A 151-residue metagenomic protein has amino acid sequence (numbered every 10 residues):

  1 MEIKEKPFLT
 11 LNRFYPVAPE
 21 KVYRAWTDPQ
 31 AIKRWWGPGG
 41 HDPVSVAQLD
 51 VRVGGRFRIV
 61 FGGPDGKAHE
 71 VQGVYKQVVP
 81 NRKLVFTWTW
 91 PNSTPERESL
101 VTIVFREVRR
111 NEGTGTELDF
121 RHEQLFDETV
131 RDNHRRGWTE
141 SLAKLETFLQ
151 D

Functional and structural regions predicted by a protein language model:
M1-D42: Hydrophobic ligand-binding cavity/cleft-lining segments
I3-P7, L49-V51, D65-H69, T94-R97 (+1 more regions): A generic structural micro-feature
K6-N12, P19, V44, R56 (+4 more regions): Intrinsic-disorder/low-complexity, polar/charged segments enriched in Ser/Thr/Lys/Arg/Asp/Glu/Gln
T10-P16, D50, V60, V74 (+1 more regions): Generic structural detector for well-ordered beta-strands
P19-E20, V51-R52, K76-R82, V104-E117 (+1 more regions): A short, structured loop/turn motif at beta-sheet edges
V22-Y23, I32, F57, Y75 (+4 more regions): Hydrophobic pocket/interface hotspot
V44-T87: Glycine-rich portal/gate segments that line the openings of hydrophobic small-molecule binding cavities
V85-T139: Beta-strand/loop substructures that line and gate deep hydrophobic ligand-binding cavities in soluble
